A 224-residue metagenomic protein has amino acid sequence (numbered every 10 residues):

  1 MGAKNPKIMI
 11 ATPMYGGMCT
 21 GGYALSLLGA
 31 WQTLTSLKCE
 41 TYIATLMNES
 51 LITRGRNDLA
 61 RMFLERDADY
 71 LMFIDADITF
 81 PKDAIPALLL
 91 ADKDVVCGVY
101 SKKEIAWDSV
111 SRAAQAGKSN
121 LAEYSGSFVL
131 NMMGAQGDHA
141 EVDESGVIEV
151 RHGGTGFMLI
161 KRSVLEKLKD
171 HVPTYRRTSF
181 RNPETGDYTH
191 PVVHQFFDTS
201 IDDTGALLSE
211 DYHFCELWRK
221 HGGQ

Functional and structural regions predicted by a protein language model:
M1-S50, R54: N-proximal low-complexity "stem/linker" segments adjacent to membrane-targeting elements
T41, D69, D94: Conserved acidic residues
N57-Y70: Active-site nucleotide-sugar/metal-binding loop of Leloir-type enzymes
A60, P81-T199: Conserved catalytic core of nucleotide-sugar-dependent glycosyltransferases
D67-T79: Short beta-strand-to-loop acidic/aromatic patch adjacent to the donor-nucleotide binding site
D77, D94, Q224: Residue-level detector of anion-binding/catalytic polar loops
S200-S209: Active-site neighborhoods of divalent-metal-dependent phosphate/nucleic-acid chemistry enzymes
F214-L217: Short active-site alpha-helical segment characteristic of glycosyltransferases and processive polysaccharide synthases
